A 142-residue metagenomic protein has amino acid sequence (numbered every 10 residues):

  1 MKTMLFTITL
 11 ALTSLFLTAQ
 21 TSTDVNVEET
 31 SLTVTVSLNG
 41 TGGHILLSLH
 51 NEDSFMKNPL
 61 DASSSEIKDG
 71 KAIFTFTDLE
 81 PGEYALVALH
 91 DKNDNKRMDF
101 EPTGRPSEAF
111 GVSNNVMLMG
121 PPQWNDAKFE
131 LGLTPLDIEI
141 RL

Functional and structural regions predicted by a protein language model:
M1-V25: Bacterial Sec-dependent N-terminal signal peptides
A19-H50, M98-L142: Primarily secretory-pathway and cell-envelope proteins
S48-E52, L89-D91: Predominantly extracellular/luminal cell-surface or secreted proteins
F55-D61, L118-G120: Short beta-strand and strand-turn-strand segments in soluble, beta-rich domains
S63-K68: Short beta-strand segments within Ig-like beta-sandwich modules, predominantly Fibronectin type-III
G70, T75, L79-E83, T134: A glycine-anchored, Pro-Gly-centered beta-turn/N-cap motif
Y84-A88: A short tyrosine-centered beta-strand micro-motif
D91-D99: Acidic, glycine-anchored loop motifs typical of Ca2+
